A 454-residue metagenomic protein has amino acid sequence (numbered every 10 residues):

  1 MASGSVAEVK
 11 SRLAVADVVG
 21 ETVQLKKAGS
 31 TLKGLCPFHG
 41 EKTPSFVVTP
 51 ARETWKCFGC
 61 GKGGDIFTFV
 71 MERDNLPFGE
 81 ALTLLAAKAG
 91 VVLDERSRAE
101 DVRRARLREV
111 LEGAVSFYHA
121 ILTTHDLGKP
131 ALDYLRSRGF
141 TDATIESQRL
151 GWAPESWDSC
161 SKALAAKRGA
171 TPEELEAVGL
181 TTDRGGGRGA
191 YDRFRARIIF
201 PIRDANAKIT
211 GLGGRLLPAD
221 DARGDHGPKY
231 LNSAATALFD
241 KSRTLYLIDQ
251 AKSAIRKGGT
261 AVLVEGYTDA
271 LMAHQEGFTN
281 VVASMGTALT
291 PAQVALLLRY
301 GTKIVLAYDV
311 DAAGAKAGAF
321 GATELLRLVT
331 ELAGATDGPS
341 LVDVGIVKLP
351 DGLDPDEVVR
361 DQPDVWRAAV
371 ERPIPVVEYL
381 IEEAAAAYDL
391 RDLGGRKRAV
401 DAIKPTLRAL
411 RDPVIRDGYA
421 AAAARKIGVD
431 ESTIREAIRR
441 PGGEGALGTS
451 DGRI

Functional and structural regions predicted by a protein language model:
M1, L13, A28, E100-E109 (+3 more regions): Phosphate-handling DNA/RNA-contact segment within nucleic-acid enzymes
M1-A99, E155, R425: N-terminal structured subdomain of primase-like DNA metabolism proteins
S3, D204-A205, K252-A261, A288-I304 (+1 more regions): A charged alpha-helical hairpin associated with nucleic-acid processing machineries
V9-R12, G29, E100-L111, T124-K129 (+6 more regions): Conserved phosphate/pyrophosphate-binding and hydrolysis machinery centered on Walker-type P-loop NTPases, extending
V18, D65-F69, G113-F117, P130-Y134 (+5 more regions): A general alpha-helix detector
C36, C57, V70, L135 (+8 more regions): Terminal peptide-recognition signature
G40, G61-K62, L216-P218, T268-D269 (+3 more regions): Conserved nucleotide-binding/hydrolysis micro-motifs of P-loop NTPases
P77-D133: Conserved active-site segments centered on acidic
